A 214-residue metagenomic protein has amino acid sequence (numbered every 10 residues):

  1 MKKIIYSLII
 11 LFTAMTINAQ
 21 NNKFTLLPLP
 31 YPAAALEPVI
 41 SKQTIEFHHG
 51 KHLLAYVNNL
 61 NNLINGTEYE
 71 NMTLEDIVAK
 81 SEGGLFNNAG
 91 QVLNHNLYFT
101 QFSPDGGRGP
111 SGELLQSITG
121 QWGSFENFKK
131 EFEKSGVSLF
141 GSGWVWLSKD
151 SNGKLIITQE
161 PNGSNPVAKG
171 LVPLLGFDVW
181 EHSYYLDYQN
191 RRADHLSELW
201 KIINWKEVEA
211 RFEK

Functional and structural regions predicted by a protein language model:
M1-N21: Bacterial Sec-dependent N-terminal signal peptides
Q20-K214: Feature for soluble, non-membrane regions of globular proteins
